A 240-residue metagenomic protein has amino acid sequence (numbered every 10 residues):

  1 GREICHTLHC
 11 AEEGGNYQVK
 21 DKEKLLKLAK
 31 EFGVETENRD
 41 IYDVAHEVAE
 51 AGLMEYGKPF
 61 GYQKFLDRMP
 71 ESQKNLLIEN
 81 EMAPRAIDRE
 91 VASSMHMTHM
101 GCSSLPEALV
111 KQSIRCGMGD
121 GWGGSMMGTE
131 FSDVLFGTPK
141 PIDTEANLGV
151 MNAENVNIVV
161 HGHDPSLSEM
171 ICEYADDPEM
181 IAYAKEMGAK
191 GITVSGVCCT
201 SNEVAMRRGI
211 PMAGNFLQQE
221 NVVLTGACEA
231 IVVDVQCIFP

Functional and structural regions predicted by a protein language model:
G1-P240: Metallocofactor- and cofactor-centric catalytic cores in central/energy metabolism, strongly enriched
